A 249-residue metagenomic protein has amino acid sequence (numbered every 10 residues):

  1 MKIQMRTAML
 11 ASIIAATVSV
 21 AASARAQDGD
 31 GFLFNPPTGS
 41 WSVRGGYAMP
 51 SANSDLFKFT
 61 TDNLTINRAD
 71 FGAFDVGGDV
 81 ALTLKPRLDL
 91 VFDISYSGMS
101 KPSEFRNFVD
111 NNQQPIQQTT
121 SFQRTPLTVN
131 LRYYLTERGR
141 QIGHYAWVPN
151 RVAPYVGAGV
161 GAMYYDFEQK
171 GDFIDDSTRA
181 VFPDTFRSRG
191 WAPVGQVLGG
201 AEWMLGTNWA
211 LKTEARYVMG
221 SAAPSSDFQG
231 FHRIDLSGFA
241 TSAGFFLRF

Functional and structural regions predicted by a protein language model:
M1-P37: Cleavable N-terminal export/targeting peptides
A24-L82, Y165-F167, S242-F249: Short glycine/proline- and aromatic-enriched beta-strand/turn motifs that initiate or cap beta-hairpins
Q27-D30, A81-I174, F239-F249: Gram-negative (and chloroplast) outer-membrane scaffold detector with strong preference for beta-barrel transmembrane
G29, T61-N67, N112-S121, G143 (+2 more regions): Extracellular loop and loop/strand-boundary signature of outer-membrane beta-barrel proteins
P36-S40, Y47, T83-R87, P149-A153 (+2 more regions): Strand-connecting loop/turn motifs
P37-G39, D70-V76, S121-L127, V152 (+2 more regions): Residues that define the transmembrane beta-barrel architecture of outer-membrane proteins
V43-M49, F92-Y96, V156-A162, A201 (+1 more regions): Transmembrane beta-barrel strands of outer-membrane/channel proteins
M99-S103, P115, V197, W203-F249: Predominantly the C-terminal beta-signal and adjacent terminal strand-loop region of outer-membrane beta-barrel
